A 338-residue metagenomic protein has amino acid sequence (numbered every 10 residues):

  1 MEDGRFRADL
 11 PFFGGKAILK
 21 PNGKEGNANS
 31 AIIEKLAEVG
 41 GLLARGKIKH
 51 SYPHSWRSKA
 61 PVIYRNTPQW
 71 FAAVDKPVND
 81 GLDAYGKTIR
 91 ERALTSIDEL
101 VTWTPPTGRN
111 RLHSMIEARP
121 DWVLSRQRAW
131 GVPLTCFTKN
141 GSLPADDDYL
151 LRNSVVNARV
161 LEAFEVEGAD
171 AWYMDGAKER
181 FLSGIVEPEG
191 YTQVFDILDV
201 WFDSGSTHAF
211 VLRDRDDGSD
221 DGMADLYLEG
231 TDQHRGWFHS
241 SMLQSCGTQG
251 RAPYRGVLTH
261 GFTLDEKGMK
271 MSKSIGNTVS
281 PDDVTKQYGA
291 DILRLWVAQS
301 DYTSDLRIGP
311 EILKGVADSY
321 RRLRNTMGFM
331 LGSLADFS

Functional and structural regions predicted by a protein language model:
M1-G4, R128-W130, L151-D305: Alpha-helical recognition segments enriched in aromatics with Gly/Pro capping that present substrate-recognition
M1-P144, Y149, M269, I275-S319 (+2 more regions): Residue patterns forming the tRNA-binding/recognition surfaces of aminoacyl-tRNA synthetases and related DALR
A335-S338: Conserved nucleotide- and phosphate/pyrophosphate-binding catalytic cores in adenylate/nucleotidyl-handling enzymes
